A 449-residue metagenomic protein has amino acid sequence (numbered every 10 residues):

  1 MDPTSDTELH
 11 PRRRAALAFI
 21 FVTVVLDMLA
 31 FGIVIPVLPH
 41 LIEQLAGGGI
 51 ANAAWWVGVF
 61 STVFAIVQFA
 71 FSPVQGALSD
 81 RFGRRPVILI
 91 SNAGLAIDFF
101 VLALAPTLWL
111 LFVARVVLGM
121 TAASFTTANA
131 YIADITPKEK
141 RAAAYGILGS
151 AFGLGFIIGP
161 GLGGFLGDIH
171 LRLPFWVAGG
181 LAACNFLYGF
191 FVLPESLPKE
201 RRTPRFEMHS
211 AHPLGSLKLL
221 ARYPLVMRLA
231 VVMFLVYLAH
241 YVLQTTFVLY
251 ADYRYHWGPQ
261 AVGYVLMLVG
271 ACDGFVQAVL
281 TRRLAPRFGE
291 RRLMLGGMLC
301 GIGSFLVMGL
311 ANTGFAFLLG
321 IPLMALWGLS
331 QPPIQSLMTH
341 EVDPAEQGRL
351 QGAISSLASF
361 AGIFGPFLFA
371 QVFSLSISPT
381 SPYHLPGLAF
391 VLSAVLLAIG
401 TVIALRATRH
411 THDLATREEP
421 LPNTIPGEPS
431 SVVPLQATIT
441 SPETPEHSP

Functional and structural regions predicted by a protein language model:
D2-R14, P194-V232, R254, P422-Q436: Juxtamembrane intracellular "pre-TM" segments in multi-pass secondary transporters
P36-A54, T245-V262: Short amphipathic helix-loop junctions that connect adjacent transmembrane helices in Major Facilitator Superfamily/SLC
F71-G83, V276-E290: Helix-to-loop junctions at the C-terminal end of transmembrane segments in multipass secondary transporters
G83, L104-W109, H256, L310-N312: Helix-breaking motifs and short loop linkers at transmembrane-helix boundaries and internal kinks in secondary membrane
P86-V101, R292-V307: Structural signature of the two symmetry-related core transmembrane helices
A114-G153: Cytoplasmic helix-loop-helix junction between adjacent transmembrane helices in 12-TM secondary transporters
A151-F191: Helix-loop-helix hairpin linking two adjacent transmembrane segments in secondary transporters
G167-G180, Q371-L396: A membrane-interface helix-boundary motif in multi-pass transporters
